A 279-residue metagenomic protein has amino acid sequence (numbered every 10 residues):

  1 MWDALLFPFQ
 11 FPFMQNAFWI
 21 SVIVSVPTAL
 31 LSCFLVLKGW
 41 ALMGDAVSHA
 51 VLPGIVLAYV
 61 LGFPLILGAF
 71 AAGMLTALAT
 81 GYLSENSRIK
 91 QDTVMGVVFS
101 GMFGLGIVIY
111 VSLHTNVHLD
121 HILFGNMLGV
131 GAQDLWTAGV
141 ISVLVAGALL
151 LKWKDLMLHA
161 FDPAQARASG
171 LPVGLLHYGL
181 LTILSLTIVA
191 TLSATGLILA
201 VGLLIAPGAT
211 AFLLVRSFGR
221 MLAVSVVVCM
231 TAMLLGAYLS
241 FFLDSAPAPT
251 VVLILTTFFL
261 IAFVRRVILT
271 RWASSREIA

Functional and structural regions predicted by a protein language model:
W2-N16, S87, Q91-K154, G179: Transmembrane helix-bundle core of multi-pass membrane transporters and related energy-transducing complexes
D3-P12, V26-L37, G54-P64, L156-Q165 (+2 more regions): Short juxtamembrane and helix-loop transition motifs at transmembrane-helix boundaries in membrane proteins
A17-I20, L65-A72, D92-G96, G139 (+2 more regions): Loop-to-transmembrane alpha-helix initiation sites
C33-T115, A211-A223, S240-L243, V267-I268: Short loop segments and helix-boundary regions at transmembrane helix junctions of multi-pass inner-membrane proteins
A50-V60, V97-I109, G129-V130, V173-I183 (+2 more regions): Small-residue-rich segments of transmembrane alpha-helices in multi-pass membrane proteins, especially helix faces
L135-P207: Helix-loop-helix "hairpin" substructures at the membrane interface of multi-pass membrane proteins
I198-P249: Transmembrane alpha-helical segments in multi-pass inner-membrane proteins
S245-A279: Cytosolic-side transmembrane-helix boundaries in multi-pass membrane proteins
